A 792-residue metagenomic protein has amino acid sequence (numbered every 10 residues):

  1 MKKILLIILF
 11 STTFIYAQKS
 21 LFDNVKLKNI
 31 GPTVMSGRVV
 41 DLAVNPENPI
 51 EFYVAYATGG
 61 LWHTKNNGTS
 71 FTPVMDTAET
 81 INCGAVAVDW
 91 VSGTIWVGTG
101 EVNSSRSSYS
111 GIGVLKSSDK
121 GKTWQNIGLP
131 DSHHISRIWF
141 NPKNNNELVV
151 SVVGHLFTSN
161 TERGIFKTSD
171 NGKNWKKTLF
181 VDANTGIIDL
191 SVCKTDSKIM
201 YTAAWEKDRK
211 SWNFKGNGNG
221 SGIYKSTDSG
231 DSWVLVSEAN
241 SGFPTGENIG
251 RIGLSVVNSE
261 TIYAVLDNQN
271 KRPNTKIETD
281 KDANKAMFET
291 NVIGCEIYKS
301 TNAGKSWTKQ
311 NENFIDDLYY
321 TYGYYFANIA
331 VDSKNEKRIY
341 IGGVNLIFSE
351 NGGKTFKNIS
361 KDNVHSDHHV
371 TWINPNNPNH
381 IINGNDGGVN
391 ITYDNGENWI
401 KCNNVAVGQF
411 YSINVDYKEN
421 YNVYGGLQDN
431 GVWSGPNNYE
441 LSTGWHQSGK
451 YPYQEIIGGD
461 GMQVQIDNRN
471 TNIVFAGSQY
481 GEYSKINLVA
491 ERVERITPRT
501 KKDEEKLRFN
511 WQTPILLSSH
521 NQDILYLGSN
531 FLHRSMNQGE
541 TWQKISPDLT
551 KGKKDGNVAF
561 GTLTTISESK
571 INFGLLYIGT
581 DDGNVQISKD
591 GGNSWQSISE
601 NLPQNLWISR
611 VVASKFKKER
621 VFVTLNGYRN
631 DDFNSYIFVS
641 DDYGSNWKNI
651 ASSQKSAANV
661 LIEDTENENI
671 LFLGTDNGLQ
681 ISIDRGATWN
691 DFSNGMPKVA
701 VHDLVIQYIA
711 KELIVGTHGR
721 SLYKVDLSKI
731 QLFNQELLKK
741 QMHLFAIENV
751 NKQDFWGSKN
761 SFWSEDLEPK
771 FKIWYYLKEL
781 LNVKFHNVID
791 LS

Functional and structural regions predicted by a protein language model:
I4-T13: Sec-dependent N-terminal signal peptides
I15, W90, L781-V783: N-terminal processing/targeting junctions
Q18-V750, W756-S761, E768: Beta-propeller blade termini and top-face loops
R685, I789-S792: Short, glycine-anchored, charge-dense loop/turn motifs used at functional sites
G757-D790: Contiguous beta-strand segments within globular domains
